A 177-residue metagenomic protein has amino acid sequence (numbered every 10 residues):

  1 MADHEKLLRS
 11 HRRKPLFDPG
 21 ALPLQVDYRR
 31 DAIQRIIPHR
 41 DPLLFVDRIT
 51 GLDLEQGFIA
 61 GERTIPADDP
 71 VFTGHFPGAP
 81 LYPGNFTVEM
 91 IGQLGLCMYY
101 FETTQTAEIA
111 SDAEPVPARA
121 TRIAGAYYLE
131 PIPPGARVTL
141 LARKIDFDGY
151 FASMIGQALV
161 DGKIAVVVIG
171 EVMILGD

Functional and structural regions predicted by a protein language model:
M1-S10, D18-D27, G95-T139, A165 (+2 more regions): Hydrophobic beta-strand-centered segment that forms part of the acyl-chain substrate-binding groove
Y28-R40, E114: Short aromatic-glycine motifs in intrinsically disordered, low-complexity regions
Q34, G78-A79, Y127-E130: Beta-strand-rich interaction surfaces with strong enrichment in secreted/lumenal proteins
P38-Y82, T87: Catalytic strand-loop segment that frames the active site of acyl-thioester-processing enzymes
I49, T121-D161: Hydrophobic beta-sheet segments that form the core/acyl-binding groove of ACP/CoA-dependent acyl-chain-processing
L54-Q56, L96, F147-F151: Short, conserved beta-turn/loop elements at beta-strand boundaries and strand-helix junctions
A79-Q93, C97-F101: Helix-adjacent hinge/juxtasegments
L159, E171-L175: Short beta-strand edge segments in extracellular beta-sheet folds
